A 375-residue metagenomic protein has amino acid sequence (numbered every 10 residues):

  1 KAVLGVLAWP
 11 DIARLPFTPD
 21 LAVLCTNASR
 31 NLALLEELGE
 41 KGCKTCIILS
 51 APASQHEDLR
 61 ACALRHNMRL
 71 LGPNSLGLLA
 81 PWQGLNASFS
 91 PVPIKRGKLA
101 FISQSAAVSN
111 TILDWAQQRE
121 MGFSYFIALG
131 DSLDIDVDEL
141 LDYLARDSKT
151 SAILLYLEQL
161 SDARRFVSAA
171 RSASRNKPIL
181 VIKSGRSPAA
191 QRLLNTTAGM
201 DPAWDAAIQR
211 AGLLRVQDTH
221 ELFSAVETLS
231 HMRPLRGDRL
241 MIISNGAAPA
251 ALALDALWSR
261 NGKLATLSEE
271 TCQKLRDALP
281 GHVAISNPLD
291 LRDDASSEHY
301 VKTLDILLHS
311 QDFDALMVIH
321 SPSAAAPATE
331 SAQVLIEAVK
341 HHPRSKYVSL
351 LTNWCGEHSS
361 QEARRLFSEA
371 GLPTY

Functional and structural regions predicted by a protein language model:
K1-Y375: Catalytic-core regions of core metabolic enzymes, especially those transforming organic acids/acyl-group intermediates
